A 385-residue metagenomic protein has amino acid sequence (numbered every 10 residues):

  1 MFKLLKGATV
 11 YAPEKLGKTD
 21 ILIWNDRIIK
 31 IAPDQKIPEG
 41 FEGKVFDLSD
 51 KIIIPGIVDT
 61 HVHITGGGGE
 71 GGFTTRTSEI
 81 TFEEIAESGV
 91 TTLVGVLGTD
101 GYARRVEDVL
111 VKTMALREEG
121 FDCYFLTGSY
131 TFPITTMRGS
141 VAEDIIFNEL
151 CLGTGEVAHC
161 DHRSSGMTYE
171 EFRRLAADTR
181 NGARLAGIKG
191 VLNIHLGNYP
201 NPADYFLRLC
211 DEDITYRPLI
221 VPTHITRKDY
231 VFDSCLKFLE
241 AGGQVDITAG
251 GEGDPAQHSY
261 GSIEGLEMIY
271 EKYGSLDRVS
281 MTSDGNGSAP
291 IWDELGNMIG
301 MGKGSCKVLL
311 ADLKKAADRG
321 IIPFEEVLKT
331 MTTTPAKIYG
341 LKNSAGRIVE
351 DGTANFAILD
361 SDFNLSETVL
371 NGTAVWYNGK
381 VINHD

Functional and structural regions predicted by a protein language model:
M1-K3, V10-I54: Histidine-rich, glycine-flanked metal-binding segment
L5, N25-I28, K337, R347-D385: C-terminal cap of metal-dependent C-N hydrolases
A8, I21, D26, D50 (+10 more regions): Divalent metal-coordination and catalytic microenvironments
L48-V111: Metal-associated gating/positioning segment near the N- to mid-region
G68, G72-T75, E79-G95, D144-C160 (+7 more regions): Active-site gating loops and adjacent loop-to-helix segments of metal-dependent hydrolytic enzymes
L97-R217, V221-S234: Histidine/acidic-residue-rich, glycine-tolerant segments that coordinate divalent metal ions
D178-W292, M298-I299: Active-site core of metal-dependent hydrolases
E271-I358: His/Asp/Glu-enriched, well-ordered alpha-helical/loop segment that forms or immediately abuts the divalent-metal
